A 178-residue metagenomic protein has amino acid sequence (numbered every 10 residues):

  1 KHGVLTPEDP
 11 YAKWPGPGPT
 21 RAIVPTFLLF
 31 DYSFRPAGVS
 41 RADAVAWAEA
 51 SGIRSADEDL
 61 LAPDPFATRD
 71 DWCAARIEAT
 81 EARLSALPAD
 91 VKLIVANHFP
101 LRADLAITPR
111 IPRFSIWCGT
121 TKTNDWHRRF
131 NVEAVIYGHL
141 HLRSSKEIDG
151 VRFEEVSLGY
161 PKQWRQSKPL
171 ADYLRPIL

Functional and structural regions predicted by a protein language model:
H2-L5, T80-K92, D125-E133: A structural motif corresponding to the C-terminal end of an alpha-helix and its immediate exit/capping segment
V4-P7, Y11-P25, F30, V91-K92 (+1 more regions): Beta-strand-turn-beta hairpins that frame and shape the catalytic cleft of phosphate-ester-processing enzymes
L5-P15, D57-P63, R129-V135, P169-R175: Low-complexity, flexible helical/coil segments
Y11-A12, L28-L29, P100, E133 (+2 more regions): Catalytic metal-binding/acid-base residues of hydrolase active sites
A22-I94, L101-R110: Active-site-proximal loop/helix segment associated with metal-binding centers of metalloenzymes
I23, H98, H139, F153: Divalent metal-coordination and catalytic microenvironments
I107-T108, R113-I116, T120-E133, L140-L178: Binuclear metal-dependent phosphoesterase catalytic core
